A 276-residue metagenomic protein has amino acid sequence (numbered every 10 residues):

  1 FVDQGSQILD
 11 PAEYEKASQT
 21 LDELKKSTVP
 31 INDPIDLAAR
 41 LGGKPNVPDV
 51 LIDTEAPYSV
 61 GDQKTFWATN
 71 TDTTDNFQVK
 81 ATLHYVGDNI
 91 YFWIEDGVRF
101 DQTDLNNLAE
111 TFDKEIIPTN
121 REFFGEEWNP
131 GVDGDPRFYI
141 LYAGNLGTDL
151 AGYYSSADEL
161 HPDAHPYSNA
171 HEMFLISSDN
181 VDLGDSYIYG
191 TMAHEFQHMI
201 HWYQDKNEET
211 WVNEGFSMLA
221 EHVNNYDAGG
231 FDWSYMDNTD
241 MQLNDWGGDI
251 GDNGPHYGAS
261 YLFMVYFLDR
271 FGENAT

Functional and structural regions predicted by a protein language model:
F1-T82: N-terminal low-structure segments adjacent to metalloprotease catalytic domains across cellular compartments
A81-L83, G152, G258-S260: Glycine-centered structural positions embedded in regular secondary structure
V86-E209, F216, Y226-G230, T239-W246: Juxtacatalytic substrate-recognition/specificity segment
N207, V223-F231, L268-T276: Secondary-structure boundary elements
T210-N213, Y257: An alpha-helical repeat/solenoid feature that recognizes helix-turn-helix modules
S217-E221, M264-F267: Buried hydrophobic packing segments
S234-Y235: Short sequence/structural elements of tandem HEAT/ARM alpha-solenoid repeats
N238-T276: Active-site-proximal alpha-helical
